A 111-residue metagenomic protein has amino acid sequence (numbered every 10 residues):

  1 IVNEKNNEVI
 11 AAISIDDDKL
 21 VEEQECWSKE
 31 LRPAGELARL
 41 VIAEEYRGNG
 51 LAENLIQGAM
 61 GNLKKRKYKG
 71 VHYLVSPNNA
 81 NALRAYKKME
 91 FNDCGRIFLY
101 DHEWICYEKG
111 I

Functional and structural regions predicted by a protein language model:
I1-A38, A43, Q57: Acetyl-CoA-dependent GNAT
L31, E36, K69, D101-E103: Exposed loop/turn and edge beta-strand positions of beta-sandwich/beta-sheet ligand-binding modules
I42, G48-G61, R84-K88: Conserved acetyl-CoA-binding loop-helix of GNAT-fold acetyltransferases
R47, Y73-L83, L99-W104: Conserved beta-strand-loop-alpha-helix junction that forms the acyl-donor binding cleft
L63-L74: Conserved GNAT acetyl-CoA-binding A-motif
K87-R96: Conserved acetyl-CoA-binding loop of GNAT-fold acetyltransferases
E108-I111: Short beta-strand-to-coil "C-cap" segments at the C-terminal boundary of structured domains/repeats, marking
